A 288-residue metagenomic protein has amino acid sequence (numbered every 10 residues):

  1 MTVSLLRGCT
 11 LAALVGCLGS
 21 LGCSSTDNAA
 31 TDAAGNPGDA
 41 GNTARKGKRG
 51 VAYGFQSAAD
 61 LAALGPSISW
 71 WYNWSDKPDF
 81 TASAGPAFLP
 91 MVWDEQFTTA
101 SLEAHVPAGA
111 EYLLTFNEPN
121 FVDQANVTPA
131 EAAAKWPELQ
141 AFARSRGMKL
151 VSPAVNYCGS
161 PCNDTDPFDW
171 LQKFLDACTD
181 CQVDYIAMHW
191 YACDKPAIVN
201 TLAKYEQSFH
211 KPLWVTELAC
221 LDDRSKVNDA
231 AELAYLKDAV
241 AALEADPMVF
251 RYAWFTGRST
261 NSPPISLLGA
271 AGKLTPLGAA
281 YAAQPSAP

Functional and structural regions predicted by a protein language model:
M1-A44: Ser/Thr-rich, Pro/Gly/Ala-heavy low-complexity intrinsically disordered linkers and tails of secreted extracellular
R45-R49, P66-W70, A84-F88, A108-Y112 (+4 more regions): Loop/turn elements at helix/coil->beta-strand transitions in domains of secreted/extracellular proteins
K46-L114, N120-F121, N126-V127, E138: N-terminal carbohydrate-binding/catalytic regions of secreted carbohydrate-active enzymes
Q56-A59, W71-D79, D94-V106, A134-L139 (+3 more regions): Alpha-helical scaffolding within the catalytic cores of extracellular/periplasmic polymer-degrading hydrolases
W71, D229-P288: Substrate-binding cleft of secreted/luminal carbohydrate-active enzymes
N73, P90, N117, F168-D223 (+2 more regions): Aromatic- and acid-rich polysaccharide-binding/catalytic face of secreted or lumenal carbohydrate-active enzymes
P119-A130, P153-P161, V183-P196, D222-N228: Surface-exposed cleft-lining segments at the edges of enzyme active sites
V151-C162, S208-L236, W254-A270: Active-site clefts of carbohydrate-active enzymes
